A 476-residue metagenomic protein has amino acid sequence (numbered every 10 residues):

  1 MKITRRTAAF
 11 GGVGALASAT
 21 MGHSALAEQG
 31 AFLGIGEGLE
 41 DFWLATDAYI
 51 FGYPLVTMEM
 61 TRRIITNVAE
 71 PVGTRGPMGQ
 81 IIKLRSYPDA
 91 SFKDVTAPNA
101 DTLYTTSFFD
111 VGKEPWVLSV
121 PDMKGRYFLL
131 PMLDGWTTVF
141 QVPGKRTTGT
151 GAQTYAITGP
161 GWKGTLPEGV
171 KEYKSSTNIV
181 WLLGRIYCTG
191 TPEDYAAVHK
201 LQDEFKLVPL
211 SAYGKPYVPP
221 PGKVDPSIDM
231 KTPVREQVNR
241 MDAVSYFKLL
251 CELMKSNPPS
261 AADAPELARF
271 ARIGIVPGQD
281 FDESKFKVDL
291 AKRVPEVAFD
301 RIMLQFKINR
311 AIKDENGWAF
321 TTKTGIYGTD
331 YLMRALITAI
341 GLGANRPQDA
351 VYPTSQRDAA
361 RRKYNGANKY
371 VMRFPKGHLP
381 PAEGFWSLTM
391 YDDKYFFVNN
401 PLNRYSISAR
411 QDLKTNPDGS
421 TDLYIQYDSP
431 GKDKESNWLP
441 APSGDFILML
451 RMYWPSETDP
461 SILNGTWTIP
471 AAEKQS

Functional and structural regions predicted by a protein language model:
M1-A15: N-terminal secretory signal peptides and thylakoid transit peptides that target proteins across membranes
A17-S18, P54: A generic secondary-structure boundary signal that marks alpha-helix termini
S18-S24: C-terminal segment of classical bacterial N-terminal signal peptides
E28-S476: A compositional/structural signature for long, glycine/proline-rich flexible linkers and loops on extracytoplasmic
